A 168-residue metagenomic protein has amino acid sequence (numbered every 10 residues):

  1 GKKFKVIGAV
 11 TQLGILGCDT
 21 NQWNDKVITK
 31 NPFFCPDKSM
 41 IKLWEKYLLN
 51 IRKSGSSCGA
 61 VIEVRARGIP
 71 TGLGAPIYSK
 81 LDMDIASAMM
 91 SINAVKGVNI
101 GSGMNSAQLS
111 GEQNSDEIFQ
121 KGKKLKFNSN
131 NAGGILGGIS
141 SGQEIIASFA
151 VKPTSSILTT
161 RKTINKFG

Functional and structural regions predicted by a protein language model:
G1-I77: Glycine-rich, mobile lid/loop segments that gate access to catalytic sites or pores
K42, F167-G168: Catalytic/RNA-binding core of pseudouridine synthases
G55-F167: Glycine-rich anion/phosphate-binding loop at the beta-strand->alpha-helix junction
